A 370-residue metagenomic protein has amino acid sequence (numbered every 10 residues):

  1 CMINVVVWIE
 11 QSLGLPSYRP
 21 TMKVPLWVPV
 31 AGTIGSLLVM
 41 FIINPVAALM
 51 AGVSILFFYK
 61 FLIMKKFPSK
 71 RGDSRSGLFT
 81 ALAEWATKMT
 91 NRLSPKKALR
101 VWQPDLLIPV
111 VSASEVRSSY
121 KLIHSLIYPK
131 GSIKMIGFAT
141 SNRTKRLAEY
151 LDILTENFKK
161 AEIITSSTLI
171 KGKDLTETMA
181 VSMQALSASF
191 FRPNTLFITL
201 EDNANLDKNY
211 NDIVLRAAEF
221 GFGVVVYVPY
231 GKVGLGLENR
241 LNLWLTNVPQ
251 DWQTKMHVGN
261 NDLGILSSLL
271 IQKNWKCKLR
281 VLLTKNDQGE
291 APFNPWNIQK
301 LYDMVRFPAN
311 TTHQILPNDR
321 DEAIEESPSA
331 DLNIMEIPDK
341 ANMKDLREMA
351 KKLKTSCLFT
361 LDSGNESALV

Functional and structural regions predicted by a protein language model:
C1-L13: Hydrophobic, membrane-facing alpha-helical anchors
L13-V370: Membrane-embedded alpha-helical bundles that form conduits across membranes
